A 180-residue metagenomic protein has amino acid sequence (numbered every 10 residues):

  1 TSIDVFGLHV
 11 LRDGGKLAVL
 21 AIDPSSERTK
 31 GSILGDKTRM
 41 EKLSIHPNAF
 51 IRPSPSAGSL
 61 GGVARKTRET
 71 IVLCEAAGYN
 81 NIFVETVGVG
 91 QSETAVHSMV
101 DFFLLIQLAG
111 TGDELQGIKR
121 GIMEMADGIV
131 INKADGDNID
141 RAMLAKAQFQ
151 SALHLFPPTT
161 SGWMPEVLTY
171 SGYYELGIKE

Functional and structural regions predicted by a protein language model:
T1-S2, G177: Conserved glycine(s) of the Walker
S2, F6-S92, M99-I106, T111-E114: Nucleotide-state-sensitive switch-loop elements of NTP-binding domains
N48-I51, D127-I131: A short small-residue
D101, A126-D127: Residue-level detector of structured alpha->beta connecting loops
G117-K119: Conserved SF2 helicase motif VI
G128-V130, A134-E180: Canonical P-loop GTPase G-domain recognition
